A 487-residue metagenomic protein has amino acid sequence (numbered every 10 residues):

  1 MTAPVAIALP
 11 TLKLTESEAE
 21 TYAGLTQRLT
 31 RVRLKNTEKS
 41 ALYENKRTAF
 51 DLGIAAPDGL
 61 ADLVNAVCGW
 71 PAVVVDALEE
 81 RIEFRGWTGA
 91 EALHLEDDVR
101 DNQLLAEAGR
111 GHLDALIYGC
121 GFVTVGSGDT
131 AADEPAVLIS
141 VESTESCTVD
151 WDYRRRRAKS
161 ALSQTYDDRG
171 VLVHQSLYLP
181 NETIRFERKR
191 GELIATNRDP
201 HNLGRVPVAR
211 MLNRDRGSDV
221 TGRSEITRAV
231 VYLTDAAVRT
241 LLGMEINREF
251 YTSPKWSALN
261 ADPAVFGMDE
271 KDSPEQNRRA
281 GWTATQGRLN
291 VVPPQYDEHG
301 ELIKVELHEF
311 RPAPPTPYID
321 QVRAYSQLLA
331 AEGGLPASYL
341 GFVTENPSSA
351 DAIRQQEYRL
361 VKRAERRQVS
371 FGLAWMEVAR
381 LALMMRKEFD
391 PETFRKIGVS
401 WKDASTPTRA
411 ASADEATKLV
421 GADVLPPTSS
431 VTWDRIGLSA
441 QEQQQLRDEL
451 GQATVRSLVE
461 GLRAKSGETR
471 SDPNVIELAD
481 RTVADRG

Functional and structural regions predicted by a protein language model:
M1-V141, R156, L462, S466 (+1 more regions): Extended, helix-rich architectural segments
A19, A131, A136, P263-A280 (+4 more regions): Charge-rich, acidic-biased intrinsically disordered regions
H94, P294-L373, E377-A411, D448: Surface-exposed loop-to-helix/strand elements on domain peripheries
G111, G128, R248-S257, Y339-T344 (+4 more regions): Short coil/turn segments at secondary-structure boundaries
F122-V230: Extended, regular secondary-structure scaffolds
N197-A352: Extended, charged amphipathic alpha-helical segments
A413-A422: Short, amphipathic alpha-helical "recognition" segments used to contact nucleic acids or chromatin
G421-G487: Activation/maturation switch segments at domain boundaries
